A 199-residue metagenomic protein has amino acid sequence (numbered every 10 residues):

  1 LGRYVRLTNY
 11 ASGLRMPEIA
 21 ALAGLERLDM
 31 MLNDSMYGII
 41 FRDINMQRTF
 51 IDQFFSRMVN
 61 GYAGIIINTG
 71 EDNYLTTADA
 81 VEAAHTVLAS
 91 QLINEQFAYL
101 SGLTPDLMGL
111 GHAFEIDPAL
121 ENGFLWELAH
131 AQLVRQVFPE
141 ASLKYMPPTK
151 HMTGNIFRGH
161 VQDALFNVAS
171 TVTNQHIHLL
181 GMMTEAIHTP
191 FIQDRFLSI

Functional and structural regions predicted by a protein language model:
L1-I199: Anaerobic metallocofactor- and corrinoid-dependent redox/one-carbon enzyme cores, especially those from methanogenesis
